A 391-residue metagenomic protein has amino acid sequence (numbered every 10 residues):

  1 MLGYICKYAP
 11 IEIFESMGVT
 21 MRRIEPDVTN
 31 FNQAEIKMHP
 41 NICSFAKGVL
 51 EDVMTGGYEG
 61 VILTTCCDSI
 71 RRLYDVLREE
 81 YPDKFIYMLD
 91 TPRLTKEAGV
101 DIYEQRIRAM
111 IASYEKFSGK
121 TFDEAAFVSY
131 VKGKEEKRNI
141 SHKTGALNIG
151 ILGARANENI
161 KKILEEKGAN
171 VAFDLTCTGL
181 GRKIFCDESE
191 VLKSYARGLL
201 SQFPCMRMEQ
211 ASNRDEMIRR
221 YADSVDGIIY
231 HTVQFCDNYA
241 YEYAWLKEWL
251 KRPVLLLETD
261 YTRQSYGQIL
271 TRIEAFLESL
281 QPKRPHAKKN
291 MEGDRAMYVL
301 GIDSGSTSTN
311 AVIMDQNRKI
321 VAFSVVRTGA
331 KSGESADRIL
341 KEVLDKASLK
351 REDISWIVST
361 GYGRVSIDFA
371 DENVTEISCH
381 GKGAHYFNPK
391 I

Functional and structural regions predicted by a protein language model:
M1-Y298, N317: An N-terminal assembly and electron-transfer interface module characteristic of large anaerobic redox and radical
A196-L199, N317-S324, G363-S366: Gly-rich Lys/Arg/Thr-decorated short loops/hinges at beta-loop-alpha junctions or inter-strand turns that position
V299-D303, W356-V358, I391: Short glycine-aspartate micro-motif
G301-R338: Short glycine-rich, Thr/Ser-proximal phosphate-binding strand/loop in the N-terminal lobe of ATP-dependent enzymes
L340-S355, N388: Phosphate/pyrophosphate-binding loops at sites that engage ATP/ADP/AMP, CoA/4′-phosphopantetheine, polyphosphate
Y362-I391: Conserved phosphate-binding catalytic cores of ATP/NTP-utilizing and phosphoryl-transfer enzymes
